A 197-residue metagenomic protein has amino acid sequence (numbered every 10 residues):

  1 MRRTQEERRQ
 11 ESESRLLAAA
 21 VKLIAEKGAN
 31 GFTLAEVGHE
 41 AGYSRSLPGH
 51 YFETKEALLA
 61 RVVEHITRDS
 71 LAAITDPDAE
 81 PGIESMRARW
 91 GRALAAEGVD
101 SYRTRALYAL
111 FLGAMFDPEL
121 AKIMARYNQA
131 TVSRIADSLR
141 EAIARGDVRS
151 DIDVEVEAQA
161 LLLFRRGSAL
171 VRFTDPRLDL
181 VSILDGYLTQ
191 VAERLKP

Functional and structural regions predicted by a protein language model:
M1-E11: N-terminal intrinsically disordered/low-complexity leader segments
Q5, A121-A125, Q129, I143-V191 (+1 more regions): Hydrophobic/aromatic-rich alpha-helical bundle segments in the mid-to-C-terminal region
R15, A19-A57, R61: Helix-turn-helix
A19-L23, R134, F164: Short amphipathic alpha-helical elements of helix-turn-helix/winged-helix folds
R61, A72-T104, V154-L161, L184: Hydrophobic alpha-helical connector segments
E64-S70: Short, basic, alpha-helical segments at the C-terminal edge of helix-turn-helix-like DNA-binding modules
S85, G98-K122: Amphipathic alpha-helical segments used for helix-helix packing
